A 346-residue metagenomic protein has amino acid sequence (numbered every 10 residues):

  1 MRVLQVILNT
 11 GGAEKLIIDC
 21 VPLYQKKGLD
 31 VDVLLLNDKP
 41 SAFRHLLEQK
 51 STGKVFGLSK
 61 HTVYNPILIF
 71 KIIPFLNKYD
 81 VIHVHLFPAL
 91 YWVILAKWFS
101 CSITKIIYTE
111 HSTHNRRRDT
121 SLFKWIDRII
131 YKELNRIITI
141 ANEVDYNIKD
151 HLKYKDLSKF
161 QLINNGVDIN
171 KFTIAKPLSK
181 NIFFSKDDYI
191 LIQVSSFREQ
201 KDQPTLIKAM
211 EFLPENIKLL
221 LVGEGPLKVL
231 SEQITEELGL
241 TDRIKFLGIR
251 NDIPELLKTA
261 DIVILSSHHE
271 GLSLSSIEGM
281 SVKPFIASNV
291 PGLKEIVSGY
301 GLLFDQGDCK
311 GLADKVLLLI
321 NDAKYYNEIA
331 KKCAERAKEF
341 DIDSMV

Functional and structural regions predicted by a protein language model:
R2-P66, K149, K153, K159 (+1 more regions): N-terminal strand-loop element at the rim of the active site of nucleotide-sugar-dependent glycosyltransferases
E14-P22, Y189, Q193-F212, P226-E232 (+2 more regions): A conserved mid-protein helix/loop that constitutes part of the nucleotide-sugar donor-binding site
V84-Y91, E110: Short His-centered aromatic/hydrophobic patch
Y146-D150, S158-I182: Acidic anion/phosphate-binding donor-loop and adjacent secondary structure in glycosyltransferase catalytic cores
E232-G248: Nucleotide-activated donor-binding/catalytic signature segment of Leloir-type glycosyltransferases, i.e., the conserved
I249, H268: Aromatic "clamp/platform" in nucleotide-sugar-dependent glycosyltransferases that forms part of the donor/acceptor
P284-S288: Short hydrophobic beta-strand element within catalytic cores of glycosyltransferases and related nucleotide-activated
G299-C309, L318-A323: Conserved acidic donor-binding segment of nucleotide-sugar-dependent glycosyltransferases
